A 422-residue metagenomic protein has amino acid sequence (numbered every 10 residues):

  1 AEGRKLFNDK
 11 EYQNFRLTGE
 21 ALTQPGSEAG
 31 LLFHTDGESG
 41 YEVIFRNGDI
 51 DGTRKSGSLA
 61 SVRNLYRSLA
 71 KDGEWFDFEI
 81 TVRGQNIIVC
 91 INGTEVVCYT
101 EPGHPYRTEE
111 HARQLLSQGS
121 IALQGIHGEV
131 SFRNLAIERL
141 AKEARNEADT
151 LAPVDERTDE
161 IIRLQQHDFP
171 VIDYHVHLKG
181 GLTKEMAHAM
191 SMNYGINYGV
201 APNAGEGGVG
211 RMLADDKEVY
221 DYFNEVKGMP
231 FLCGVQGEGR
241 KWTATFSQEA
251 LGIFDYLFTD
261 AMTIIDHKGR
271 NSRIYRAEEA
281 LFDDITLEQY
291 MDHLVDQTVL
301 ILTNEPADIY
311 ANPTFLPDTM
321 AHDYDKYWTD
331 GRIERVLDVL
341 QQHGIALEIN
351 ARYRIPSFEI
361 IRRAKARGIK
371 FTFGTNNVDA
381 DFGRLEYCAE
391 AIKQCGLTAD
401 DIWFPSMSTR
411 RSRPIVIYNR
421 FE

Functional and structural regions predicted by a protein language model:
A1-V154: Carbohydrate-interacting regions of secretory-pathway proteins
E2-G3, P25, K179-T183, Q236-W242 (+1 more regions): Short beta->alpha connector loops
G52-S56, V209-G210, D266-R270, D381-L385: Short, charged, surface-exposed secondary-structure boundary motifs
P153-K241, P317-K326, R335-V336, G374 (+1 more regions): An N-terminally biased module of ancient metal coordination in phosphate/nucleic-acid-related enzymes
V154-H167, Y324-E422: Charged catalytic cores and adjacent phosphate/nucleic-acid-binding surfaces used for phosphate/nucleic-acid chemistry
H175, L257, N312, L347 (+1 more regions): Conserved, mostly hydrophobic/aromatic
M212-Q342, L397, R420-F421: Extended substrate/RNA-proximal surfaces in nucleic-acid metabolism proteins
